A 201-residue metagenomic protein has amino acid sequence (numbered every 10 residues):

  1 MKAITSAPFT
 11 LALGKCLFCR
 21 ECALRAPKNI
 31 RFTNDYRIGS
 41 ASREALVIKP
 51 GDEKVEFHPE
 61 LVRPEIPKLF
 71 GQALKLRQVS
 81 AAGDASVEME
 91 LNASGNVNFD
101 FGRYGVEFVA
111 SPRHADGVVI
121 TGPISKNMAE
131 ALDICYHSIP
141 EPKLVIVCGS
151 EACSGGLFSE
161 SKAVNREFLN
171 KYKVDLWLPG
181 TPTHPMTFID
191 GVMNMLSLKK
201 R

Functional and structural regions predicted by a protein language model:
M1-A41, L46: Iron-sulfur cluster-binding cysteine motifs and their immediate structural context in ferredoxin-like electron-transfer
T5-T10, S138-E141, V145, A163-V164 (+1 more regions): Ferredoxin-type iron-sulfur electron-transfer modules in oxidoreductases and energy-metabolism complexes
K15, D35-G39, A81-A82, E151 (+1 more regions): Short acidic/polar capping segments at secondary-structure boundaries
L46-V47, S161: Short low-complexity, flexible loop/linker segments enriched in glycine and/or proline with clustered acidic
P50-V97: N-terminal, charge-rich interaction modules
M89-L91, G105-I189: Cofactor-cradling patches in redox/metallo enzymes
F99-Y104: Short gly/ser/thr-rich secondary-structure transition/capping motifs
